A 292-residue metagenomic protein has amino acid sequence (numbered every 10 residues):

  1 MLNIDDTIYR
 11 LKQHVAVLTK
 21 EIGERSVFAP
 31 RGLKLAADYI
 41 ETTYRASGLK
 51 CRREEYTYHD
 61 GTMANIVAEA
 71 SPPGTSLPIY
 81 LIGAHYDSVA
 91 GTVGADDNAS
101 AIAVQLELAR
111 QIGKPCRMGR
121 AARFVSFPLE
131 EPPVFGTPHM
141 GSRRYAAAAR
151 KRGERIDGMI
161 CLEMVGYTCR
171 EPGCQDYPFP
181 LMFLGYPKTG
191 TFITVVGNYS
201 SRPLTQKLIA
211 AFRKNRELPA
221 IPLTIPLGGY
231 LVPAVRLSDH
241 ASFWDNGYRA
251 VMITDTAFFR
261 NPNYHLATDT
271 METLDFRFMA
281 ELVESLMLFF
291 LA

Functional and structural regions predicted by a protein language model:
M1-D5, I22-R31, E54-Y56, V89-N98 (+4 more regions): Second-shell loop/turn segments in exported
R10-Q13, V17, R31, L35 (+12 more regions): Extracytoplasmic/secreted proteins, especially bacterial periplasmic and envelope-associated proteins
Q13-P73, I221-P222: A non-catalytic alpha/beta surface segment that caps or lines the substrate-entry region of metallo-dependent hydrolase
H14-E24, A84, S126, Y186-T191 (+1 more regions): Acidic/histidine-rich, surface-exposed loop or edge segments in extracytoplasmic proteins
S47-L49, S76-Y80, M118-A122, E154-G158 (+2 more regions): Loop/turn elements at helix/coil->beta-strand transitions in domains of secreted/extracellular proteins
V67, Y80-G83, R123-S126, D157-L162 (+1 more regions): Structural recognition of the beta-strand scaffold that forms the well-ordered cores of secreted hydrolase catalytic
V89-Q206, V232-V235: Acidic/histidine-rich catalytic neighborhood of metal-dependent amide-processing enzymes
G158, V165, C169-A292: Active-site-adjacent substrate-binding region of metalloamidase/peptidase-like peptide-processing proteins
